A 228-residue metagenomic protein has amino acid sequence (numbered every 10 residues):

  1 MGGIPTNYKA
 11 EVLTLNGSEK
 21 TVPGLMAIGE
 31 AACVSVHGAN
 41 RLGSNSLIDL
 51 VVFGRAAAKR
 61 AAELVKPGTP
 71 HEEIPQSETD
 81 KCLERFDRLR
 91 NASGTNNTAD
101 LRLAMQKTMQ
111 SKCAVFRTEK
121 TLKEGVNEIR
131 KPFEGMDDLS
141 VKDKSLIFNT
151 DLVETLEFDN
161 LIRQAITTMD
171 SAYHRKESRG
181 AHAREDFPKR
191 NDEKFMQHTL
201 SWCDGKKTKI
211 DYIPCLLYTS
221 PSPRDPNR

Functional and structural regions predicted by a protein language model:
M1-G2: Short loop/turn microsegments at loop-to-beta-strand junctions
P5-A27, A31-S220: Glycine- and aromatic-enriched mobile tails/lids
Y218-R228: Single conserved hydrophobic/aromatic residue that forms the stacking wall/gate of nucleotide- or nucleobase-binding
